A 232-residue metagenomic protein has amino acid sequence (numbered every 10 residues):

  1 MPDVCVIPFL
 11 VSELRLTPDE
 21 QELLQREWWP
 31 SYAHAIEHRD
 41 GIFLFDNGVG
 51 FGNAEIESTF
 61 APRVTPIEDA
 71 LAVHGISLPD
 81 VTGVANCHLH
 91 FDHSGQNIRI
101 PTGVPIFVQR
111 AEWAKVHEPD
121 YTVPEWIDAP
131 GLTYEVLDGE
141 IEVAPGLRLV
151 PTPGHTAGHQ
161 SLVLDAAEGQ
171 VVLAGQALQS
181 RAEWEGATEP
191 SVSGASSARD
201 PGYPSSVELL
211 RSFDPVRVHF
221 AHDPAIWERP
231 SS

Functional and structural regions predicted by a protein language model:
P2, P8-D69, V73, S161-G175: Conserved beta-strand hairpin/beta-sheet module of binuclear metal-dependent hydrolase folds, prominently
I7-F9, A85, F107, E135-L137 (+3 more regions): Hydrophobic/aromatic beta-strand patches that form the interior of the parallel beta-sheet core in alpha/beta enzyme
W28-P30, E135-L137, T156-G158: Residues that act as N-cap/strand-start positions at coil-to-secondary-structure junctions
V49-G50, F91, E112, L178-Q179 (+1 more regions): Short, glycine/acidic-enriched loop or turn micro-motifs at the edges of active sites
N53, I141, R148-P151, A157-S231: Metallo-beta-lactamase
T65-I76, D80, P105-P151, A195-P215: Metallo-beta-lactamase
V81-D92: Metallo-beta-lactamase
G95-T102, R229-S232: Metal-dependent catalytic neighborhoods of phosphoester/phosphodiester hydrolases
